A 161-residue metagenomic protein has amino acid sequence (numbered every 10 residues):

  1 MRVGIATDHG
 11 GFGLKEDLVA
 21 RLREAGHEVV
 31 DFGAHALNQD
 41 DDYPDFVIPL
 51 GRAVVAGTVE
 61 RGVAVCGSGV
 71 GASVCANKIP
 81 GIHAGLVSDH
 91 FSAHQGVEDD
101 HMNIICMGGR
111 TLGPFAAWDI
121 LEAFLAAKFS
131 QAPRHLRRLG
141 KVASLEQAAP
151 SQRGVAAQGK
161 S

Functional and structural regions predicted by a protein language model:
M1, I5-E24, E28: Glycine-rich phosphate/diphosphate-binding loop of Rossmann-like nucleotide-binding domains
R2-A6, G10-G11, H90-S161: C-terminal binding/interaction regions
E16-V19, C75-K78, W118: Short amphipathic alpha-helical segments
A20, I48, R52, V74 (+1 more regions): Alpha-helical segments flanking ligand/cofactor-binding loops in enzyme cores
E28-Q39: A short beta-strand-loop structural module common to alpha/beta enzyme folds
Y43-A64: Short, structured active-site "lid" loops
A64-V65, V70-R110: Mid-chain, well-packed structural core segment of small domains
